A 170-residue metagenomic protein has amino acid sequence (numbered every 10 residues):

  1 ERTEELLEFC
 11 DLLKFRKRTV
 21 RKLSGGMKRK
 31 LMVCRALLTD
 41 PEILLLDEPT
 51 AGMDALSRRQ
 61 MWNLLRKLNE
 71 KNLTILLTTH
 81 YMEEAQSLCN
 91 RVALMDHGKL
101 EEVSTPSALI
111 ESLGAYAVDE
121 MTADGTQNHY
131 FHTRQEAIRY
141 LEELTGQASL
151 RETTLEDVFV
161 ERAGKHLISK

Functional and structural regions predicted by a protein language model:
E1-F15: Conserved ABC ATPase "signature" region
T19-L23: Conserved ABC ATPase signature
V33: Hydrophobic anchor residue at the start of the ABC signature
D40: Conserved catalytic motifs of ABC-family nucleotide-binding domains
L44-D47: Catalytic Walker B motif of ABC-type/P-loop ATPase nucleotide-binding domains
P106-K170: Short, charged/small-residue-rich alpha-helical element at the C-terminal edge of ABC transporter nucleotide-binding
